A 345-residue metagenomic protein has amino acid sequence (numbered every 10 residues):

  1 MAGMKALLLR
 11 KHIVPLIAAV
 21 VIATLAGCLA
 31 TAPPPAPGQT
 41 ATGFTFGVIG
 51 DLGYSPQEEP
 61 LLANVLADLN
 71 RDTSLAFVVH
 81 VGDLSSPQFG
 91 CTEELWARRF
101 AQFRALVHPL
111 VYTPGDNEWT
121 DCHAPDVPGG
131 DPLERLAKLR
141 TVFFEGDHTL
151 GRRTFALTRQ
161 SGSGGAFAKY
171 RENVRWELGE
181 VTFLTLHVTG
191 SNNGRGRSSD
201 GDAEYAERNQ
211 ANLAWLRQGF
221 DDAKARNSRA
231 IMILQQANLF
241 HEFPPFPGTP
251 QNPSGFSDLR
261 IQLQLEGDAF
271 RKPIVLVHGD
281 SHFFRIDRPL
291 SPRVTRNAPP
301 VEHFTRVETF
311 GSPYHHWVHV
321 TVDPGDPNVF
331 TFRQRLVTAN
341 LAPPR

Functional and structural regions predicted by a protein language model:
K5-I17: Bacterial N-terminal signal peptides that target proteins for export
T31-L95, S228: N-terminal active-site segment of His-dependent metallophosphoesterases
D51, V78, D83, G115 (+4 more regions): Divalent metal-coordination and catalytic microenvironments
S55-Q57, S86-Q88, P114-H123, S191-G196 (+3 more regions): Active-site environment of divalent metal-dependent phosphoester hydrolases
N70-F77, L184, S199-L290: His/acidic metal-ligating clusters that form di-metal
G90, E94-A211, S291-S312, H316-T321: Extended active-site neighborhood of metal-dependent phosphoesterases/phosphodiesterases
V318, V322-R345: A short C-terminal boundary segment appended to hydrolase-like catalytic domains
